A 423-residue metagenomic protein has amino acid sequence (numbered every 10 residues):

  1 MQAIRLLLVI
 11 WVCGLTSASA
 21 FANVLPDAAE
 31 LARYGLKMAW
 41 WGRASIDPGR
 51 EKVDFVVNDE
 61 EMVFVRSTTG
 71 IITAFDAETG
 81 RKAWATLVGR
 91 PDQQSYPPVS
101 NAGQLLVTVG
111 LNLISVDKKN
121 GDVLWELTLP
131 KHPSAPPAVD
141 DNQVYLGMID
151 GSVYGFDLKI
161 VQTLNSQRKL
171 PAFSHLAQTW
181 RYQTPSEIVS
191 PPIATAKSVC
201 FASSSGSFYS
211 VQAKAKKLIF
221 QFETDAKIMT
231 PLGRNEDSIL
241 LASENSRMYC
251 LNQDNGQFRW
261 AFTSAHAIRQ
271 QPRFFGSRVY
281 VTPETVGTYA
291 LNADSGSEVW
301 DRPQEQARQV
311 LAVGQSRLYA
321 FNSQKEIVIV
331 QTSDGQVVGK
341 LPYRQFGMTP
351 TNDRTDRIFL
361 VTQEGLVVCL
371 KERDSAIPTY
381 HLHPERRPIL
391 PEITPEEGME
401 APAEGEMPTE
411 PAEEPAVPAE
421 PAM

Functional and structural regions predicted by a protein language model:
L7-S17: Bacterial N-terminal signal peptides
A20-K37, R373-M423: Sequence/structural signature of beta-propeller modules and their immediately flanking N-terminal secretory/stalk
L25-E51, R81, A172-Q183: A short helix->beta-strand "capping" segment at the edge of beta-propeller domains
A39, R81-W84, D122-W125, L164 (+6 more regions): A structural motif specific to WD40 beta-propellers
P48-I71, T86-I114, L127, K131-L158 (+6 more regions): Repeat-blade elements of multi-bladed beta-propeller folds
S67-R81: Beta-propeller domains
D76-T79, D117-G121, L158-V161, Q212-K216 (+4 more regions): Short loop/turn segments that connect beta-strands within beta-propeller blades
D157-Q167, L370-L382: Short loop/turn segments immediately following beta-strands, especially the blade-tip and inter-blade linker loops
